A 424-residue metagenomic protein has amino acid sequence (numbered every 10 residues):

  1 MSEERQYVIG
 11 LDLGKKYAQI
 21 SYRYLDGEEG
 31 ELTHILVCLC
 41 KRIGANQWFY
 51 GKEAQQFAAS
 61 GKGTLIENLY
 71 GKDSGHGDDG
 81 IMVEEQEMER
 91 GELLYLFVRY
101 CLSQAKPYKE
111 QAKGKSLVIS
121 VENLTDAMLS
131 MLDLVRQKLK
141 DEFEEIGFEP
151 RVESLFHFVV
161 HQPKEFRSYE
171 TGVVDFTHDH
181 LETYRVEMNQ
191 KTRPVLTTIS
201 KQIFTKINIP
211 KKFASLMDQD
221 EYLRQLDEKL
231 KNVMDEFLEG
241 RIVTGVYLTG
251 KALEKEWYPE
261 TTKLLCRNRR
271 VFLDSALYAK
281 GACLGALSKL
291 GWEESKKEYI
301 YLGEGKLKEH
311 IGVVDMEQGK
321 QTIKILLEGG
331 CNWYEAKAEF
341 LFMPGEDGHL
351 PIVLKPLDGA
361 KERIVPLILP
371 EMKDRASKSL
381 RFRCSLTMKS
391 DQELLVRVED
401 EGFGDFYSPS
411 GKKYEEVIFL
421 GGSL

Functional and structural regions predicted by a protein language model:
M1-G80, G147-E149, S154, L367-L369 (+1 more regions): Early-domain small/polar-rich strand-loop-helix modules and first-structured segments of the mature chain
M1-V8, E142-G172, L277-K296, I300 (+1 more regions): Conserved phosphate-binding catalytic cores of ATP/NTP-utilizing and phosphoryl-transfer enzymes
E4, L11-Y17, E165-E182, V186-N189 (+3 more regions): A short acidic Gly-Thr/Ser loop motif
E29-S120, I203-E236: Conserved phosphate-binding loops in N-terminal lobes of ATP-dependent enzymes of the actin/Hsp70/sugar-kinase
L117-S130, D235-K263, R270-V271, S275: Glycine-rich phosphate-binding loops at beta-strand->alpha-helix junctions
I119, A127, L134-L223, E228: Small-residue (GG/TT-enriched) beta-loop-alpha framework at ligand/catalytic clefts
Q137-E149, I242, E260-A276, A282: Structural alpha-beta junctions
L284-E371, S377, R381: Acidic, glycine/GT-rich loop-and beta-edge segments that sit at the periphery of enzyme/chaperone cores
